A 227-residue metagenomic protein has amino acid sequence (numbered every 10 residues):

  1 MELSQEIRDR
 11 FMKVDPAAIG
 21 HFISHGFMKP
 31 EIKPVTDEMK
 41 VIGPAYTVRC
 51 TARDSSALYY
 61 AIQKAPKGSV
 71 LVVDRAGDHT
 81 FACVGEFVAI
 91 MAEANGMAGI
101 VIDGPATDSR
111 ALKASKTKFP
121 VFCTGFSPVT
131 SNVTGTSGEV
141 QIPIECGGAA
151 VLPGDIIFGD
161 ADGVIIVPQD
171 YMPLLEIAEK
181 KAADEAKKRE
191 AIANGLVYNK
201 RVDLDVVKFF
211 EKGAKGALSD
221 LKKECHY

Functional and structural regions predicted by a protein language model:
M1-P153, V167-Y227: Feature captures the catalytic cores and cofactor-binding loops of soluble hydro-lyases/lyases that act on carboxylate
I157: C-terminal binding/interaction regions
D160: Histidine- and aromatic-rich ligand-binding microenvironments
